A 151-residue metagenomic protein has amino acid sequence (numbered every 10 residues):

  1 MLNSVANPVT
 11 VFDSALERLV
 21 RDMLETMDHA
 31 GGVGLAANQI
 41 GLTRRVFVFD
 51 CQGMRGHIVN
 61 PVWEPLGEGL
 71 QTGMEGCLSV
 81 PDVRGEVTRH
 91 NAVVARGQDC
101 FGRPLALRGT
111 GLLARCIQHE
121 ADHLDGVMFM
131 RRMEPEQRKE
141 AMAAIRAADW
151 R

Functional and structural regions predicted by a protein language model:
M1-R151: Positively charged
